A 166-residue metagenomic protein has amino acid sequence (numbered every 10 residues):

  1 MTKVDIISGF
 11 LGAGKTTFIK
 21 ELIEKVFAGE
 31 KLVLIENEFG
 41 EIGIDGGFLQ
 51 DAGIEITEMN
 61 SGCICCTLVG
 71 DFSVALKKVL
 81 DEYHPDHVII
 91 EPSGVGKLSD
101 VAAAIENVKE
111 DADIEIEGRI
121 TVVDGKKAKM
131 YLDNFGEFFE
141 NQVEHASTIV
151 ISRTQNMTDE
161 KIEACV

Functional and structural regions predicted by a protein language model:
T2-S8, A13, T17-L132: Nucleotide-state-sensitive switch-loop elements of NTP-binding domains
V95, G136, D159: Conserved phosphate/pyrophosphate-binding and hydrolysis machinery centered on Walker-type P-loop NTPases, extending
D100, D133-N134, E160-A164: Generic recognition of short, well-ordered alpha-helical segments
D111, F138, K161: Short acidic-hydrophobic sequence patches enriched in Asp/Glu that either
V122-K126, A146-V166: G-domain G4 guanine-recognition motif of GTPases
D133-H145: Flexible active-site lid/hinge loop adjacent to a nucleotide/diphosphate and Mg2+-phosphate binding pocket
